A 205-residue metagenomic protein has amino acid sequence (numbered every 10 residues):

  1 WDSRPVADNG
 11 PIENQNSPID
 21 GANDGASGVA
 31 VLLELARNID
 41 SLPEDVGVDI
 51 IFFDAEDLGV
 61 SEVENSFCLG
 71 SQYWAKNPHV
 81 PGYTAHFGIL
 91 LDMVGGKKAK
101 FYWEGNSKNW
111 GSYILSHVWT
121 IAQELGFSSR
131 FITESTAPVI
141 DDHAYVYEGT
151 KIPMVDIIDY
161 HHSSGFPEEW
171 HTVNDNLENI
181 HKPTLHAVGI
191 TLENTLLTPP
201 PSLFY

Functional and structural regions predicted by a protein language model:
W1, F52-D54, D159-H161: A mature extracytoplasmic/lumenal domain signature
W1-P18, S41, T191, T198-P199: Soluble metallo-hydrolase cores and metallopeptidase-like ectodomains found primarily in the secretory/periplasmic
R4, V60, S164-G165: Generic structural signal for helix capping and beta-alpha/helix-loop junctions
A7-P11, G59-N65, H117: A substrate-binding/cap region within the structured catalytic cores of diverse enzymes
S17-Y113, D142: Acidic/histidine-rich catalytic neighborhood of metal-dependent amide-processing enzymes
F87, G96-Y205: Active-site-adjacent substrate-binding region of metalloamidase/peptidase-like peptide-processing proteins
